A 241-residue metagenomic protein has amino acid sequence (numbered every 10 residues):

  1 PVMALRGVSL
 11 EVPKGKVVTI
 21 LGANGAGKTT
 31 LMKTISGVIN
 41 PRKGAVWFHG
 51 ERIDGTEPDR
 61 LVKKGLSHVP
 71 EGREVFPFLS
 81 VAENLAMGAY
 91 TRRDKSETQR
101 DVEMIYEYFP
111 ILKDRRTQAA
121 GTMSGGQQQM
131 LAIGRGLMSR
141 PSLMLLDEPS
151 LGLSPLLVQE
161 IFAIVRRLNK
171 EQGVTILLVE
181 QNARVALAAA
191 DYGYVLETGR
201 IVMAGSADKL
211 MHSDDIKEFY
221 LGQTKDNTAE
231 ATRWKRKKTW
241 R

Functional and structural regions predicted by a protein language model:
V18, T56, V81-R100, Y108-K113 (+1 more regions): ABC-type ATPase nucleotide-binding domains, specifically the catalytic core motifs of the NBD
L21-A23: The feature captures the beta-strand-to-loop junction immediately N-terminal to the Walker
S36: Helix-to-loop junction immediately C-terminal to a conserved catalytic motif
G44-I53, K64, E97-V102: Conserved ABC transporter NBD signature motif
L79, M123, G136-L137: ABC ATPase signature
M138-S142, E148: A short, proline-enriched helix->beta-strand linker immediately N-terminal to the Walker B motif in ABC-type P-loop
Q159-G173: Helical segment within the ABC ATPase nucleotide-binding domain
